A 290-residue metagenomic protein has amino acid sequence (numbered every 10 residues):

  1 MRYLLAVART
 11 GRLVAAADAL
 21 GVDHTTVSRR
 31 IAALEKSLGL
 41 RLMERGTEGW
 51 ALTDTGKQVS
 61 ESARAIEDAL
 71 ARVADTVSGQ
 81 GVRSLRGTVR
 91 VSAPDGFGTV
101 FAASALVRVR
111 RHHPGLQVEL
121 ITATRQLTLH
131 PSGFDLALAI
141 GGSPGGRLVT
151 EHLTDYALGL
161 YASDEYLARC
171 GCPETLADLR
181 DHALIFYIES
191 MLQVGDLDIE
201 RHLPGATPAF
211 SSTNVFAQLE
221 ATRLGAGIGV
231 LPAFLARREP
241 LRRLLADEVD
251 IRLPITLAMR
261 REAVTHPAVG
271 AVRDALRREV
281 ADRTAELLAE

Functional and structural regions predicted by a protein language model:
A6-G21: Short helix-boundary/capping micro-motifs
A16, L34-E35: Conserved amphipathic alpha-helical core elements
D23, R30, A105: Residues within the DNA-recognition helix of helix-turn-helix
H24-T25, T99: The DNA-contacting recognition helix of HTH DNA-binding domains and analogous helical DNA-recognition elements
E35-L52: A short LG(V/I)-centered, amphipathic sequence patch enriched for acidic residue(s) preceding the LG motif
T47-W50, D54-K57, D68-S92: Short helix-loop hinge/linker segments at domain boundaries
R86-G146: Central regulatory/effector-binding core of bacterial HTH transcription factors
P131, S143-T256, D282-E290: C-terminal regulatory
